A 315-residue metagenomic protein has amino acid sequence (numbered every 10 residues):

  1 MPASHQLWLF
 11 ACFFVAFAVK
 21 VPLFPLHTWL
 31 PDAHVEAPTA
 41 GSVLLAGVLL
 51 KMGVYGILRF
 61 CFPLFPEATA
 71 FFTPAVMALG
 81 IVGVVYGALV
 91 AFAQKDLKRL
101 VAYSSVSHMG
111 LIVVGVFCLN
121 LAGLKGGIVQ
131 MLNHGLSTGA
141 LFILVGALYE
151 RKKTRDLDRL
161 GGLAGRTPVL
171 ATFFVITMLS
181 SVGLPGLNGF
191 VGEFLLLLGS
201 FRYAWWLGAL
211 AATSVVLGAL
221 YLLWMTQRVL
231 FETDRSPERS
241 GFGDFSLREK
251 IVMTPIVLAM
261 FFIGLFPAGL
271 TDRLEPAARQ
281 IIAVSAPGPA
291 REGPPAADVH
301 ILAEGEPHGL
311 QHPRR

Functional and structural regions predicted by a protein language model:
M1-R228: Hydrophobic transmembrane alpha-helices and their helix-loop junctions in integral membrane proteins
T167-V169, L223-R315: Cytoplasmic/organellar membrane-interface segments at the starts of transmembrane helices in multi-pass inner-membrane
